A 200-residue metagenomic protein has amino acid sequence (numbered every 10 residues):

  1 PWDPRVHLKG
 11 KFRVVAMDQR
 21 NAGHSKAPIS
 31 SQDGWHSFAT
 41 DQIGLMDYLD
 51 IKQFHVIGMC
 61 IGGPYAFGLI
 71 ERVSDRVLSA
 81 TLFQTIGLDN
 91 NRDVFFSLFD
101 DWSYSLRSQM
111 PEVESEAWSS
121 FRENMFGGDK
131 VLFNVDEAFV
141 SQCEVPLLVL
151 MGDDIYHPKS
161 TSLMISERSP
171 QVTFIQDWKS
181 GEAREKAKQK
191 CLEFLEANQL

Functional and structural regions predicted by a protein language model:
P1-R5: The serine-hydrolase catalytic nucleophile loop
V6-H24: Conserved alpha/beta-hydrolase
S37-F54: Conserved acidic catalytic loop of the alpha/beta-hydrolase fold
K52-L88: Conserved hydrolase catalytic core segment
P111-D136, D154: Hydrophobic, aromatic-rich cap/lid helix
C143, V149-M151: Short beta-strand/loop motif that positions the catalytic acidic residue of the alpha/beta-hydrolase fold
I155-T161: Conserved alpha/beta-hydrolase "acid-adjacent" motif
V172-L200: Catalytic active-site module of serine/aspartate enzymes centered on a nucleophile-bearing elbow/loop
